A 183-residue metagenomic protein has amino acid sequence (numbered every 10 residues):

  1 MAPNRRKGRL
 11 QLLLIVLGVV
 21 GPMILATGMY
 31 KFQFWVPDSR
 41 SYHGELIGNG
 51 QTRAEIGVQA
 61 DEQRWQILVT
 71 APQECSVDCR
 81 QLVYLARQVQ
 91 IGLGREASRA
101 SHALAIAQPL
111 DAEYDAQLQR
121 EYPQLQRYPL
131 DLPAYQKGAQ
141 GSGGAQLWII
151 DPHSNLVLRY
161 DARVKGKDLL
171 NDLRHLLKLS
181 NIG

Functional and structural regions predicted by a protein language model:
M1-R9: Short, Lys/Arg-rich N-terminal segment immediately upstream of the first membrane anchor
R9-K31: Hydrophobic membrane-insertion alpha-helices, especially the h-region of bacterial N-terminal signal peptides
K31, R87-G92, A134, R174-G183: Short, surface-exposed patches at the edges or C-terminal ends of soluble domains, predominantly
R40-V58: Short extracytoplasmic/periplasmic juxtamembrane "stem" segments immediately C-terminal to an N-terminal membrane anchor
A60-L82, A86: Short active-site neighborhood of thiol/selenol oxidoreductases, capturing the structured segment around
V83-A103: Conserved helix-turn-beta segment immediately C-terminal to the redox Cys motif in thioredoxin-like folds
S101-L110, Y114-I150: Short, internal strand/loop/helix patches that form the active-site neighborhood or redox-interaction surface
G143, P152-G183: Thiol-/selenol-based redox modules, centered on thioredoxin-like and closely related oxidoreductase domains
